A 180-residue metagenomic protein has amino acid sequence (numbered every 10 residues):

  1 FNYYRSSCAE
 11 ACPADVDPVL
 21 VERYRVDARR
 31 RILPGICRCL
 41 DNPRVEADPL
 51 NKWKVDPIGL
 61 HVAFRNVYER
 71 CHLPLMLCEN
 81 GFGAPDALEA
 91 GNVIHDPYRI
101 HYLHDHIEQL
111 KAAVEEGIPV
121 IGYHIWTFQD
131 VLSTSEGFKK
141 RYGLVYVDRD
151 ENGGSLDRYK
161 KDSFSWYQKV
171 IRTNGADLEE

Functional and structural regions predicted by a protein language model:
F1-E180: Non-catalytic scaffold segments within catalytic domains of secreted glycoside hydrolases
